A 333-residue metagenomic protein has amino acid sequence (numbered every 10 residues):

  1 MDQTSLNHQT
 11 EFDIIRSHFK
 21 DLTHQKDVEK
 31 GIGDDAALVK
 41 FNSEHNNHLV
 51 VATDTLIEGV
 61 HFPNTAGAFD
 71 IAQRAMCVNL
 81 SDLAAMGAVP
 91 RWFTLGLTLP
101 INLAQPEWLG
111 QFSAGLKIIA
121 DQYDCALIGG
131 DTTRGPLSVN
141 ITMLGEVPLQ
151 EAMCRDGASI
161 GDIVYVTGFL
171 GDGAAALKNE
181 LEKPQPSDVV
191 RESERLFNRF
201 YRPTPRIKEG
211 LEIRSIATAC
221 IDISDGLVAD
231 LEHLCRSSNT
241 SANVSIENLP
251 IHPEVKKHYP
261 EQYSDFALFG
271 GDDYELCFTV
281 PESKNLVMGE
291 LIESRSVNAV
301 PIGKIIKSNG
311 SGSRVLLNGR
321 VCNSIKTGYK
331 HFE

Functional and structural regions predicted by a protein language model:
M1-G67, M86, L95: Extreme N-terminal cap/leader segments of soluble proteins
D2-E11, S17-K20, N47, G67 (+5 more regions): Glycine-/charge-enriched secondary-structure boundary and capping motifs
K26, G33-D34, E44-H48, A88-W92 (+9 more regions): Short coil/turn connectors at secondary-structure junctions
L38, N79, G87, L127 (+4 more regions): Residue-level signal for inorganic ion chemistry
L56, V89-L181, K304: Glycine-rich anion-binding loops of enzyme active sites
D70-T94, Q111-Q122, R206, E212 (+1 more regions): Small-aliphatic-rich amphipathic alpha-helix that forms the alpha element of a beta-alpha
V190-H233: Polyanion-binding loop/helix "lid" in catalytic or ligand-binding cores
